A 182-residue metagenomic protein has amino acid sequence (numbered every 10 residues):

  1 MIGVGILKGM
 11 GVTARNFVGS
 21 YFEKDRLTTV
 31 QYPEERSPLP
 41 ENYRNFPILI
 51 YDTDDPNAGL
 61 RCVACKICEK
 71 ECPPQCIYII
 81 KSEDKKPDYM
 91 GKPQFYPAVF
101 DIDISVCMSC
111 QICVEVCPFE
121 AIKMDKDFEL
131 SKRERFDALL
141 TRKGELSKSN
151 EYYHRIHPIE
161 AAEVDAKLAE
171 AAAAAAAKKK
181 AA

Functional and structural regions predicted by a protein language model:
M1-V106, E115, E120, M124-A182: Non-ligating segments of multi-cofactor redox enzymes
C110: Basic, alpha-helical nucleic-acid-binding regions used in initiation and control of genome expression
